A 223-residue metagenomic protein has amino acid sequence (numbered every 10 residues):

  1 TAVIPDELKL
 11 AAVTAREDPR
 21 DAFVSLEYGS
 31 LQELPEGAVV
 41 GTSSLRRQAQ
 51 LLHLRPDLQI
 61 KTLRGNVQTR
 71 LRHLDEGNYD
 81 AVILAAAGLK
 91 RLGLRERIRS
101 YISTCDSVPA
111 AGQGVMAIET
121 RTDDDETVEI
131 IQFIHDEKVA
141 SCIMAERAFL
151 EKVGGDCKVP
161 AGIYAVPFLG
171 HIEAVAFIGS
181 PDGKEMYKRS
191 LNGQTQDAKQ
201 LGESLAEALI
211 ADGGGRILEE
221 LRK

Functional and structural regions predicted by a protein language model:
T1-A2, R91: Short glycine-rich, flexible loops that bind phosphorylated cofactors or substrates
A2-D57: A conserved helix-loop-strand patch within extracytoplasmic ligand-binding domains of the periplasmic binding
H53-K223: Small-molecule-sensing regulatory modules
